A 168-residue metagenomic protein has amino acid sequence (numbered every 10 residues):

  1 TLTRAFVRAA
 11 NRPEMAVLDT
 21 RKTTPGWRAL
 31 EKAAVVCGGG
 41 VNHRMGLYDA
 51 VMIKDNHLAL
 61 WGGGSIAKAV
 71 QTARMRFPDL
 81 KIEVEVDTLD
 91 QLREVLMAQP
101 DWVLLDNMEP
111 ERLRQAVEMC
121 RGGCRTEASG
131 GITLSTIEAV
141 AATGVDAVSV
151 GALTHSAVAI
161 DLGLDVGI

Functional and structural regions predicted by a protein language model:
T1-D87, Q91-A98, W102, E111-M119 (+3 more regions): Acidic/glycine-rich phosphate/pyrophosphate-binding loops and surrounding catalytic core that coordinate Mg2+
N107, G130, A152-L153: Short secondary-structure boundary segments
G122-R125, G167-I168: Short acidic, glycine/proline-enriched helix-loop-strand junctions
L134: Cys/His-rich Zn2+-binding cysteine-cluster or related metal-binding knuckle/ribbon modules and their
A152-I168: Short, charged, intrinsically disordered terminal tails
